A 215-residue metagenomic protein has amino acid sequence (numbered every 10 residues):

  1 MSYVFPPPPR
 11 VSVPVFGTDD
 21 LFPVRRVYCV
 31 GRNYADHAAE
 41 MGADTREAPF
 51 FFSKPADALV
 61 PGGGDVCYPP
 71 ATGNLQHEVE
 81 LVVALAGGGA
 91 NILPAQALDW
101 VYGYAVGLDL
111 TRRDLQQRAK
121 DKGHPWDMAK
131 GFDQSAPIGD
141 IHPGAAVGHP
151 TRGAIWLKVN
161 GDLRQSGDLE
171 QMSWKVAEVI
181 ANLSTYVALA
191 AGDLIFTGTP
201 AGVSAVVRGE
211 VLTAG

Functional and structural regions predicted by a protein language model:
M1-Y102: Extended, compositionally biased flexible segments
S2-L21, H37, A43-T45, R113 (+1 more regions): Catalytic-pocket segment enriched in acidic/His residues
F52-K54, P61, H77, V106 (+3 more regions): General beta-strand structural signal in soluble alpha/beta enzymes
